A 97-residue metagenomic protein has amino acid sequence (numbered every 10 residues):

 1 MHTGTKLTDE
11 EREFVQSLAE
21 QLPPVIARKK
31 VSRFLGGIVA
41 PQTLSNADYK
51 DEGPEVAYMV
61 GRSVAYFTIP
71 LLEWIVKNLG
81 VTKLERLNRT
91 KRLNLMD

Functional and structural regions predicted by a protein language model:
H2, D9, S17, A65-F67 (+1 more regions): N-terminal functional modules and adjacent low-complexity/disordered segments of proteins
T3, I69-D97: A short, Lys/Arg-enriched interface patch at domain edges and termini
T5-N46, K77: Polyanion-binding surface elements
E10-E13, E20-Q21, E52-E55, E73 (+2 more regions): Glutamate identity and glutamate-enriched acidic tracts
V25-K30, P54-G80: Short helix-start
F34-A65, L84, T90-M96: Major-groove DNA-recognition helix of helix-turn-helix-type DNA-binding domains
